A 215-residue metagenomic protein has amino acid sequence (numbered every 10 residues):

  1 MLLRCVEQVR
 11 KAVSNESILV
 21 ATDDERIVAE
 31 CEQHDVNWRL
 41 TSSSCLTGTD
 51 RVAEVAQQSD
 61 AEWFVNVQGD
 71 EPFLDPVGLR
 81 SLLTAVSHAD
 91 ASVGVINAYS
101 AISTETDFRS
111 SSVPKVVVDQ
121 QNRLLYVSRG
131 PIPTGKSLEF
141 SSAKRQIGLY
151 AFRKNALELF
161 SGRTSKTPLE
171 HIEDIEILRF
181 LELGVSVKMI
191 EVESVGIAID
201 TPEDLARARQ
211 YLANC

Functional and structural regions predicted by a protein language model:
M1-A21: N-terminal glycine-rich phosphate-binding loop and ensuing alpha1 helix
N15, A61, D90-V95, V185: Short, high-confidence coil segments that cap the C-terminus of an alpha-helix and link into the following beta-strand
I18-V20, F64, V95-I96, L124 (+1 more regions): Hydrophobic/aromatic residues located in beta-strands of well-ordered beta-sheets within soluble catalytic
L19, E25-T84: Short phosphate-binding loop-to-helix
T22-D23, L74, F152, D200: A conserved hydrophobic position in a structured secondary element of the catalytic/binding core that shapes
L74-K166: Conserved core of the sugar-phosphate nucleotidyltransferase
S141-C215: Conserved alpha/beta core of the MobA/IspD/sugar-nucleotide pyrophosphorylase nucleotidyltransferase superfamily
